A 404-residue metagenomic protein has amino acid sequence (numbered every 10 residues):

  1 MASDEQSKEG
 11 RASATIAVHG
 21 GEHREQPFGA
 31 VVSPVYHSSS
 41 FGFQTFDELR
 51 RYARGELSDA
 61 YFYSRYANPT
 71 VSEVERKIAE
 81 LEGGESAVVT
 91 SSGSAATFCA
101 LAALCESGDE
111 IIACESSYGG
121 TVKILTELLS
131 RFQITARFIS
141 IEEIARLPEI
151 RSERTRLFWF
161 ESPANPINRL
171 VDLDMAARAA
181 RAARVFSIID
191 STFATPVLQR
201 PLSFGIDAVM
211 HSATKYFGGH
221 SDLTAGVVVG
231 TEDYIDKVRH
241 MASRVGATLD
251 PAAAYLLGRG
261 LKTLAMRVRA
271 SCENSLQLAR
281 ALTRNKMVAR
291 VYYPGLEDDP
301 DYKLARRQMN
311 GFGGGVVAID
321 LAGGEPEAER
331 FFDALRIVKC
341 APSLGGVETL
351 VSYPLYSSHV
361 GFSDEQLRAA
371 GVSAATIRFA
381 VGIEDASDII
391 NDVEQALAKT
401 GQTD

Functional and structural regions predicted by a protein language model:
M1-S58, D404: N-terminal glycine-rich, Lys/His-bearing helix-loop that initiates the first secondary-structure elements of many
A2-S3, T126-E127, T135-R137, R156 (+2 more regions): PLP-dependent enzyme catalytic core of the Aspartate aminotransferase-like
D4-G10, A17-H23, S86-M287, Y292: Conserved PLP-enzyme active-site core in the AAT-like
E22, H37-Q44, F193-T195, K215 (+7 more regions): Glycine-rich beta-alpha junction loops
S40, T45-A95, G120-E127: Conserved N-terminal alpha-helix of the aminotransferase class I/II PLP-enzyme fold
D59, E85, T224, A253 (+3 more regions): Short amphipathic alpha-helical segments
L81, L282-K286, L335: Acidic-histidine catalytic/liganding microenvironments
M287-I377, V381: Conserved C-terminal alpha-helix-loop-beta "cap" of PLP-dependent enzymes that closes/shapes the active-site mouth
